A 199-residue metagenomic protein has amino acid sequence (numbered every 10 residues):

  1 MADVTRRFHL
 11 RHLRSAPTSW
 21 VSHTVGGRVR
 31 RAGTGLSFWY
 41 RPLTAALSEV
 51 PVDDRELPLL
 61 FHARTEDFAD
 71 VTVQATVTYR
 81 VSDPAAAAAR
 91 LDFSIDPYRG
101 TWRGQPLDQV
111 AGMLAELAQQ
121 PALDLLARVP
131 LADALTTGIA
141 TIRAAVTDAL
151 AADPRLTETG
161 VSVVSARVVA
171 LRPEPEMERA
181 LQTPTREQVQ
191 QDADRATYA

Functional and structural regions predicted by a protein language model:
M1-A2, A196-Y198: Polar low-complexity intrinsically disordered regions
M1-E56, G112-E116: Domain-core and long-helix interface of multi-subunit machines
H12-S15, V21, V52-T197: Amphipathic, interface-forming alpha-helical segments with heptad-repeat character
